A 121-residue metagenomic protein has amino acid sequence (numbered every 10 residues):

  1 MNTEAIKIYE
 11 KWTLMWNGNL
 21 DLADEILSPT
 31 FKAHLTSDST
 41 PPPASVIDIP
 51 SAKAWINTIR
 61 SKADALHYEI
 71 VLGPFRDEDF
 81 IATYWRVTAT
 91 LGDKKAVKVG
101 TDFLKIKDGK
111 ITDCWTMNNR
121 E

Functional and structural regions predicted by a protein language model:
M1-K7, E121: Basic/polar N-terminal segments that are highly enriched at the extreme N-terminus, encompassing both cleavable
N2, L20-D77: A solvent-exposed, acidic/Ser-Thr-rich amphipathic alpha-helical stretch
I6-I8, P29-T30, D79-Y84: Short, hydrophobic/aromatic-rich segments at coil-to-beta transitions
E10-T13: Amphipathic alpha-helical repeat scaffolds
K53-E121: A beta-strand edge to alpha-helix "cap/lid" segment located at domain peripheries
